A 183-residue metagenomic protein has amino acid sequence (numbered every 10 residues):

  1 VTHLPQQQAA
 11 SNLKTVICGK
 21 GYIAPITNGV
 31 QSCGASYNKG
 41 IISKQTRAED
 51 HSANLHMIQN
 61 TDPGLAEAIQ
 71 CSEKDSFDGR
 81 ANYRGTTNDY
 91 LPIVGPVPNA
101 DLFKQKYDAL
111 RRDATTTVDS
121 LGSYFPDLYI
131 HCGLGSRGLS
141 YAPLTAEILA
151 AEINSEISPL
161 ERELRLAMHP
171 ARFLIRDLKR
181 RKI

Functional and structural regions predicted by a protein language model:
V1-T86: Flavin-dependent oxidoreductases
Q70-I183: C-terminal catalytic lobe of FAD-dependent flavoproteins
